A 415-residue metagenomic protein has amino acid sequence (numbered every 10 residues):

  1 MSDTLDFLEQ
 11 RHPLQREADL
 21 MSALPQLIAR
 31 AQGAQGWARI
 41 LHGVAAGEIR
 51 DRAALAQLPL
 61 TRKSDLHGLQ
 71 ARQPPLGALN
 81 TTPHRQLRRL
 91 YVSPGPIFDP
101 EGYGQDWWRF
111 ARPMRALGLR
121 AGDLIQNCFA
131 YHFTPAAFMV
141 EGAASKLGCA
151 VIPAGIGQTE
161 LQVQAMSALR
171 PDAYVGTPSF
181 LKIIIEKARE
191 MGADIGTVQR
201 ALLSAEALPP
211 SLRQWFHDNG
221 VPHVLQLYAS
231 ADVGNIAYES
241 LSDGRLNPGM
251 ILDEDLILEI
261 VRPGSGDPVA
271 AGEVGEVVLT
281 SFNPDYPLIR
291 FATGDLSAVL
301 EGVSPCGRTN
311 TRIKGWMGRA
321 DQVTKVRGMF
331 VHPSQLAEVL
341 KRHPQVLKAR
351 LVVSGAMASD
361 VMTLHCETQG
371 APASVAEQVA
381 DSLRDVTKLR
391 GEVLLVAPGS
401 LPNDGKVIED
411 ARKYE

Functional and structural regions predicted by a protein language model:
M1-A116, R120, S265, A358-T363 (+3 more regions): Nucleotide 5′-phosphate-binding alpha/beta core
L5-F7, T61-G220, Y238-S240: Active-site phosphate/ATP/adenylate-binding loop shared across adenylate-forming ligases
L124-N127, V278, H365: Short, well-ordered beta-strand segments
I152-G155, L225, E392-V396: General small-molecule cofactor/ligand-binding pocket signal
Y174, F282-L389, G405: AMP-binding/adenylate-forming catalytic core of the ANL superfamily
L208, L212-V303: Conserved AMP-binding/adenylate-forming
